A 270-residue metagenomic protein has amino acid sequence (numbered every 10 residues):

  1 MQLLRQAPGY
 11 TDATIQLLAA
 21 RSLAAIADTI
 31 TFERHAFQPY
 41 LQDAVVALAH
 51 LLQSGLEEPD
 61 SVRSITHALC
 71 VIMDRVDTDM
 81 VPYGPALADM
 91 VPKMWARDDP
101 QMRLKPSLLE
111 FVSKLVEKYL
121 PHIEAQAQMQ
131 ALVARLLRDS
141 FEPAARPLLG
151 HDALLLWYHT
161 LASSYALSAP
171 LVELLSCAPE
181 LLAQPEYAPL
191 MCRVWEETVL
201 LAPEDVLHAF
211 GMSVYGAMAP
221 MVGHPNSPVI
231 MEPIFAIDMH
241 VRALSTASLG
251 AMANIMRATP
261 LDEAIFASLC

Functional and structural regions predicted by a protein language model:
M1-C270: Karyopherin-beta/Importin-beta family HEAT-repeat alpha-solenoid scaffold
